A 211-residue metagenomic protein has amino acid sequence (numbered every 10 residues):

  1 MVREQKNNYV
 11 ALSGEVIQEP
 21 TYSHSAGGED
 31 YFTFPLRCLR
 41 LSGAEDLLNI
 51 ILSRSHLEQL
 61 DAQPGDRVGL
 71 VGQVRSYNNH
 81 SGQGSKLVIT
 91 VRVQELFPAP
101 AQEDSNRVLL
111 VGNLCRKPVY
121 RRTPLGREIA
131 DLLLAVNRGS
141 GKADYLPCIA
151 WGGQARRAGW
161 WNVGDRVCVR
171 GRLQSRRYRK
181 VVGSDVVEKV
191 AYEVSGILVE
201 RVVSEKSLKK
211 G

Functional and structural regions predicted by a protein language model:
M1-G211: OB-fold and OB-like single-stranded nucleic-acid-recognition modules and their adjacent interaction interfaces
